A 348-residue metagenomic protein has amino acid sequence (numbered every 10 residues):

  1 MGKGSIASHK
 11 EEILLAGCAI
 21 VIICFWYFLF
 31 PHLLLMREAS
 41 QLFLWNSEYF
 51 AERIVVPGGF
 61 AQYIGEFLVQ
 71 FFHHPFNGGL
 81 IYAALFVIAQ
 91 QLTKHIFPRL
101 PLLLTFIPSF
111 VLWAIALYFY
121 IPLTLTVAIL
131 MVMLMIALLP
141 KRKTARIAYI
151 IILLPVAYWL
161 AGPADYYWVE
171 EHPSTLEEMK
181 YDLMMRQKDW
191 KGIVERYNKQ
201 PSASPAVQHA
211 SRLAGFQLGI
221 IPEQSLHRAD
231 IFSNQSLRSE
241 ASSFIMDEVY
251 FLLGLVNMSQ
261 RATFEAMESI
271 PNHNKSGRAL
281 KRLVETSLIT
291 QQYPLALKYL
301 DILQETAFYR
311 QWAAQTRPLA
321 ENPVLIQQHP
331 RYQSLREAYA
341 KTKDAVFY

Functional and structural regions predicted by a protein language model:
M1-I22, R146-I150: Start-transfer (signal-anchor) and selected internal transmembrane alpha helices of multi-pass inner/ER membrane
F25-F43: Helix-to-loop transition at the C-terminal end of transmembrane segments
W26-F30, T93-F97, L134-A145, A161: Structural signal for the C-terminal ends of transmembrane alpha-helices and the immediately following loop
M36, S40, I54-G58, H73 (+2 more regions): Membrane-interface micro-motifs in multi-pass membrane enzymes
I54-F72, A84-L85: Short hydrophobic/aromatic helix or loop-helix immediately within or flanking a transmembrane segment in polytopic
A83-R99, S109, L134-I136: Transmembrane-helix motifs of polytopic, lipid-linked glycan transferases
A145-Y166: Internal/C-terminal transmembrane anchor helices
E170-R336: Soluble catalytic regions of membrane-associated enzymes that act on cell-envelope and secretory-pathway components
